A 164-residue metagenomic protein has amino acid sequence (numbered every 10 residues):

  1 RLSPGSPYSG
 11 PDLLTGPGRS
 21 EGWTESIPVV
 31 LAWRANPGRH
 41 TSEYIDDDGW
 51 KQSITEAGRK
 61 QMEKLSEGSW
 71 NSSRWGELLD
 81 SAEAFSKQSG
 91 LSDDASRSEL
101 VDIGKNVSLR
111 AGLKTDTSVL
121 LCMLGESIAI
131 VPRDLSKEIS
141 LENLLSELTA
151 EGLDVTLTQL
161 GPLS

Functional and structural regions predicted by a protein language model:
R1-K87, D94, L135-K137, T149 (+1 more regions): ATP-dependent small-molecule kinase catalytic core of the GHMP/sugar-kinase superfamily and closely related
K60, K114-T115: Active-site proximal loop and beta-alpha junction motif in alpha/beta enzyme cores
D93-K114: Short amphipathic alpha-helix segments
E99, I103-G104, I139-G152: Short amphipathic alpha-helices in soluble, non-transmembrane regions that often serve as interface/regulatory elements
T115, D134-I139: Active-site signature of cysteine proteases
S118-M123: Short beta-strand
E126: Glycine-rich phosphate/pyrophosphate-binding beta-alpha loops
A129-R133: Short hydrophobic/aromatic beta-strand micro-patches that form the beta-sheet surface supporting nucleotide- or nucleic
